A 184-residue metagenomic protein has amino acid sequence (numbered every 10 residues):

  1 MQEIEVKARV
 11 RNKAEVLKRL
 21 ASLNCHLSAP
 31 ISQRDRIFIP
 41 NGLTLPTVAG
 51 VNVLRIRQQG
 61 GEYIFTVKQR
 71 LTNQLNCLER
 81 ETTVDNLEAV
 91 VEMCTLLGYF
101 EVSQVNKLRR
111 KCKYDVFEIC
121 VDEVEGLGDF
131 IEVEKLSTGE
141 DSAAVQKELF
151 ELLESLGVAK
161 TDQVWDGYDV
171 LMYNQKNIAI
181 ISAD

Functional and structural regions predicted by a protein language model:
M1-V116, L156-D184: N-terminal strand-loop-strand beta-hairpin
E5-K7, E132-L136: Active-site ExK catalytic segment of metal-dependent nucleases
R57, C120-G126: Short glycine/proline-enriched loop/turn "hinge" motifs that connect secondary-structure elements and lie
K68, V124-E132: Residues forming anionic-ligand binding surfaces in small-molecule and nucleic-acid pockets of primarily soluble enzymes
T82-D85, S137-D141: Short alpha-helix boundary/capping segments
I119, G139-A143, D184: C-terminal accessory/tail domains of diverse enzymes
G139-V164: Mixed-charge, glycine-accented linear interaction segment located at domain edges/termini
